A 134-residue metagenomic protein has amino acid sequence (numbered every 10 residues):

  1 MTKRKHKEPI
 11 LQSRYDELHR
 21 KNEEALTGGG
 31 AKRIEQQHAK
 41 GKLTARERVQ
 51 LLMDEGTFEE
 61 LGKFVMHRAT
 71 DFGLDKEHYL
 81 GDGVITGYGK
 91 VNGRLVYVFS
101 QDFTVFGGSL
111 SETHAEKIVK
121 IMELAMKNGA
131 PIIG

Functional and structural regions predicted by a protein language model:
M1-G134: Terminal-region recognition feature
